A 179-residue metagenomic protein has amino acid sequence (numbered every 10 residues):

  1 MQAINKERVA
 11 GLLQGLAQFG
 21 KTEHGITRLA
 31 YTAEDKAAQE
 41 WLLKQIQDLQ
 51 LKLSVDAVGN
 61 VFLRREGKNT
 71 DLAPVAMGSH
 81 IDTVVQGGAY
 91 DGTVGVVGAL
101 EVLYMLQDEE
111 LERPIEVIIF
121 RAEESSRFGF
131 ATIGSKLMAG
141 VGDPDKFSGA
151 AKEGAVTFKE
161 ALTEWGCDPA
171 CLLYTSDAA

Functional and structural regions predicted by a protein language model:
A3-T32, R121: N-terminal capping segment at the start of a domain
K21-E66: A non-catalytic alpha/beta surface segment that caps or lines the substrate-entry region of metallo-dependent hydrolase
Q45, L49, V61-A89, A99: Catalytic-core environment of secreted peptidases
M77, G87-R121: Alpha-helical metal-binding/catalytic segments enriched in His/Glu/Asp
G88-A89, S126-I133: Short acidic, glycine/serine/threonine-rich loops at helix termini
V94-G98, A131-G142: A glycine- and small-aliphatic-rich helix-loop capping segment at beta-alpha/alpha-beta transitions that lines
S135-T157: A glycine-rich helix N-cap at a beta->alpha junction
Y174-A179: Conserved small/polar residues in nucleotide/adenosyl-binding loops
